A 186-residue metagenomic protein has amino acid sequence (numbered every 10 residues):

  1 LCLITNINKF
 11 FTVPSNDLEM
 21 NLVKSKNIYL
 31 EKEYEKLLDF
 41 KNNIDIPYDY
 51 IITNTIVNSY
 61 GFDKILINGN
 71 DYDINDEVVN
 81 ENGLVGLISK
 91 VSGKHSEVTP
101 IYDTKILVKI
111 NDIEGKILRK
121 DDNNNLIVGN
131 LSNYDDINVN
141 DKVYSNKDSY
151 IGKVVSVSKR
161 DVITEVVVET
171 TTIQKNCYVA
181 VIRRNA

Functional and structural regions predicted by a protein language model:
L1-A186: Extracytoplasmic/periplasmic terminal helices and flexible tails
